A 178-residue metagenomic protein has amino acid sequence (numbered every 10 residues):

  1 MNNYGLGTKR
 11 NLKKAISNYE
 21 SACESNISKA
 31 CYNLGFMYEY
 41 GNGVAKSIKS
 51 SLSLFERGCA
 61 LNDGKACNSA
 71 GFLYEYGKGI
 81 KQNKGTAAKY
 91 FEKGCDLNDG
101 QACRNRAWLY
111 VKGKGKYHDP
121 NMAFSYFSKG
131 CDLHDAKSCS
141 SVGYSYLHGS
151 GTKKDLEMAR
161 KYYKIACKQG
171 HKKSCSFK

Functional and structural regions predicted by a protein language model:
M1-Y4, N18, C31-Y40, L54 (+4 more regions): Hydrophobic face of amphipathic alpha-helices that form TPR/SEL1-like repeat modules and related alpha-solenoid
N2-L6, E24-I27, Y40-N42, A60-D63 (+6 more regions): Short helix-capping/linker turns of helical repeat alpha-solenoids
G94, D155-K172: TPR/TPR-like (Sel1-like) alpha-helical repeat modules
